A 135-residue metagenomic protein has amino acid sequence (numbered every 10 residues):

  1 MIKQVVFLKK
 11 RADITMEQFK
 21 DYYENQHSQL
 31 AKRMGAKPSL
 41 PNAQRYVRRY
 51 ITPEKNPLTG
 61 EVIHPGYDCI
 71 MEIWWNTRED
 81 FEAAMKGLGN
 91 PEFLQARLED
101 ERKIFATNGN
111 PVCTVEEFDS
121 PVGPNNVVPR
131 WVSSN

Functional and structural regions predicted by a protein language model:
M1-N135: Macromolecular interaction modules
